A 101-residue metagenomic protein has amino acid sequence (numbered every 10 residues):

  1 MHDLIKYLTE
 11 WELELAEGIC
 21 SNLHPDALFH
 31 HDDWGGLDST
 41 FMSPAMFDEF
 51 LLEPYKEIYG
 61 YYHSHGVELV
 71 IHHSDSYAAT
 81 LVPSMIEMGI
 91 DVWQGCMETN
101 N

Functional and structural regions predicted by a protein language model:
M1-N101: Active-site loop segments of alpha/beta catalytic cores
